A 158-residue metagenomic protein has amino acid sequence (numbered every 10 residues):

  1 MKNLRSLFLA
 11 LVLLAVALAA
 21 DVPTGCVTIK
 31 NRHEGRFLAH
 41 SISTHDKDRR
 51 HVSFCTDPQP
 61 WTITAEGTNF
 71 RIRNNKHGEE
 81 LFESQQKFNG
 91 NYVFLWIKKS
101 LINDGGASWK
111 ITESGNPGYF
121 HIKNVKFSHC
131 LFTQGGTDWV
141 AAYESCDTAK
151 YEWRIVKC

Functional and structural regions predicted by a protein language model:
L4-A19: Cleavable N-terminal signal peptides of Sec/SRP-targeted secreted and luminal proteins
A17-C158: Lectin-like carbohydrate-binding module/patch detector with strong preference for beta-trefoil
